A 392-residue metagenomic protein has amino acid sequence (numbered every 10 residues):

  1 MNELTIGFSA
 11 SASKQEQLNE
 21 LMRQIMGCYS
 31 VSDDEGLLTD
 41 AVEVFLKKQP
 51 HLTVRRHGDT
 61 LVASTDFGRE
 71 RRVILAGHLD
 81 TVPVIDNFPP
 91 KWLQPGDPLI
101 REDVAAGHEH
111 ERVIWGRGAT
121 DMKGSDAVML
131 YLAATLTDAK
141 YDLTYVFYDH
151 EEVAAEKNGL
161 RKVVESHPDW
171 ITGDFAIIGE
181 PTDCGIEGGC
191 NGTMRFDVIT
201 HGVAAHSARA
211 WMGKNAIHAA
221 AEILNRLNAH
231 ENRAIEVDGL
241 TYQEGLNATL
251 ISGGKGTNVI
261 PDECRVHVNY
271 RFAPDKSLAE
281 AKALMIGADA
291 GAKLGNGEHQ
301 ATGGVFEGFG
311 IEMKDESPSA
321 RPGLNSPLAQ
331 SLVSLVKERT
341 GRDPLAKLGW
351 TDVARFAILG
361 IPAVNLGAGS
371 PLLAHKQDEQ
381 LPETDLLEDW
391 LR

Functional and structural regions predicted by a protein language model:
N2-A119, A139-K140: Acidic/His- and Gly-rich active-site-bordering loop/insert found across diverse amide/peptide-bond hydrolases
N2-L4, S30, D34, P181 (+2 more regions): Metal-dependent amide/peptide-bond hydrolase catalytic core, centered on the "pita-bread" metallohydrolase fold
Q24, Y131-D138, E222-A229: Short glycine/serine- and small hydrophobic-enriched flexible loop segments
H57-D59, G77-L79, D149-H150, G179-T182 (+2 more regions): Fold-independent oxyanion-binding glycine-rich loops and adjacent beta-strand/coil segments at enzyme active sites
G68, P168-T172, L359: Glycine-rich phosphate-binding loop signature in dinucleotide/nucleotide-binding domains
V73-L75, V146, I177, P362-V364: Hydrophobic/aromatic beta-strand patches that form the interior of the parallel beta-sheet core in alpha/beta enzyme
V82, V153-A155, G185, R321 (+1 more regions): Generic structural signal for helix capping and beta-alpha/helix-loop junctions
H110, M122-R195: Acidic/histidine-rich catalytic neighborhood of metal-dependent amide-processing enzymes
